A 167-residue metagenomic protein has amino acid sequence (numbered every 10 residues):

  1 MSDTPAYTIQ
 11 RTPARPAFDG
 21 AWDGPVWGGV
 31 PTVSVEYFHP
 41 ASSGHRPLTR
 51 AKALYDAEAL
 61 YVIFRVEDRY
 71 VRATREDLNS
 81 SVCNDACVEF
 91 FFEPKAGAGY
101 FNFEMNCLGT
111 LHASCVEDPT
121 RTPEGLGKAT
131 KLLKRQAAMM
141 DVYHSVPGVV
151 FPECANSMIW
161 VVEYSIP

Functional and structural regions predicted by a protein language model:
M1-P167: Structural preference for beta-rich elements and adjacent junctions enriched in aromatics
